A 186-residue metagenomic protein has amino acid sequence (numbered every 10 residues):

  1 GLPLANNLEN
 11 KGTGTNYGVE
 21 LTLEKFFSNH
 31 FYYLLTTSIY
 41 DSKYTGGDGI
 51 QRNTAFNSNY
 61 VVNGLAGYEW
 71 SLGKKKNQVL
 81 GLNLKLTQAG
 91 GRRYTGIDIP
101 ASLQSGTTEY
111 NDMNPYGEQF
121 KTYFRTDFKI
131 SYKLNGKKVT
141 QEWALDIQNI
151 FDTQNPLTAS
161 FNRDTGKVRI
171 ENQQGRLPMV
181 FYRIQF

Functional and structural regions predicted by a protein language model:
G1-L8, T45-G49, T108-Y116, N162-G166: Extracytoplasmic loops and strand-loop junctions of Gram-negative outer membrane beta-barrel proteins
L2-K76, G81-G90: Gram-negative outer-membrane beta-barrel transporters
N10-G12, N16, S71, V79 (+5 more regions): Intrinsically disordered, low-complexity segments enriched in small/polar residues
K11-N16, T54-Y60, Y116-F124, N172-R176: Short sequence motifs at beta-strands and strand-loop junctions characteristic of Gram-negative outer-membrane
Y33, K85-T107, K121-D127, Y132-F186: C-terminal beta-signal and adjacent terminal beta-strands/loops of Gram-negative outer-membrane beta-barrel proteins
T45, V62-G67, M113, T126-F128 (+1 more regions): Short amphipathic alpha-helical surface micro-motifs
K75-N77, G106-Y110: Low-complexity, polar-biased intrinsically disordered regions enriched in Pro/Ser/Thr/Gly
